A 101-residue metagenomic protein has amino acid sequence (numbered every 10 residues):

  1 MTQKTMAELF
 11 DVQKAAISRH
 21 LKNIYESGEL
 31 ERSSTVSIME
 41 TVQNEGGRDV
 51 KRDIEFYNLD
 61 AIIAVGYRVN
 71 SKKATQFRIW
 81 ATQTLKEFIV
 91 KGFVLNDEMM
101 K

Functional and structural regions predicted by a protein language model:
M1-K101: Basic, low-complexity intrinsically disordered segments
